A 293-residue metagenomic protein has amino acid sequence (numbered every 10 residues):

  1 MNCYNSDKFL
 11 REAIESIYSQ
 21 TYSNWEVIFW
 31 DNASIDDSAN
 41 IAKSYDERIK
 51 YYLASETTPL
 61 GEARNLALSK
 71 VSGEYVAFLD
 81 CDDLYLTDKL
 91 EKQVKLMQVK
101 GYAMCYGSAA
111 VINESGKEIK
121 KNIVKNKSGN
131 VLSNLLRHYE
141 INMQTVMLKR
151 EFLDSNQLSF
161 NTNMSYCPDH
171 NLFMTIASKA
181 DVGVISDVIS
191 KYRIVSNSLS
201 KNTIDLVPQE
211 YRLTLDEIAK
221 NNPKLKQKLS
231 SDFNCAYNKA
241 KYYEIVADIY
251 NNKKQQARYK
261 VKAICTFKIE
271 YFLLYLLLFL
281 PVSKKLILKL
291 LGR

Functional and structural regions predicted by a protein language model:
M1-F9, A13, Q20-T21, F29-W30: A conserved hydrophobic helix/loop-capping motif in glycosyltransferases and polysaccharide synthases
K8-R11, D36-S44, L84, D88: Acidic helix N-cap motif at the loop->helix transition within catalytic regions of sugar-transfer enzymes
S16, S23, D31-N40, E56 (+1 more regions): A conserved acidic beta->alpha catalytic loop
A54-V71, K92: Glycine-rich, basic loop-to-helix element that forms the pyrophosphate-binding segment of sugar-nucleotide handling
S69, K121, K125-Y211: Conserved nucleotide-sugar donor-binding catalytic segment
V76: Short aromatic/hydrophobic "clamp" motif used to bind/position activated sugar donors
D88-I119: Conserved donor NDP-sugar-binding/catalytic core segment of glycosyltransferases
H170-N171, I194-R293: C-terminal subregions of glycosyltransferases and related glycan-biosynthesis enzymes
